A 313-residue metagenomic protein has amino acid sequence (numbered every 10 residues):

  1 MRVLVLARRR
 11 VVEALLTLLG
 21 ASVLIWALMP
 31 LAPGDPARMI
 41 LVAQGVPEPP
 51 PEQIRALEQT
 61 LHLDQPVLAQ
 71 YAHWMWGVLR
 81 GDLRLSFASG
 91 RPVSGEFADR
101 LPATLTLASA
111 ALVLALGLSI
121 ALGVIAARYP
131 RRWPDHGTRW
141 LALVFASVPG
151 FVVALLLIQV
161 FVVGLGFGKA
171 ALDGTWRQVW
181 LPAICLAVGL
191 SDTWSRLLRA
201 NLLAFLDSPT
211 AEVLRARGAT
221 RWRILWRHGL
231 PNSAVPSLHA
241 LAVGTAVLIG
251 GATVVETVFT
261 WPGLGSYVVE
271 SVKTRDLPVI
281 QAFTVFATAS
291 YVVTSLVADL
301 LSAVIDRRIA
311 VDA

Functional and structural regions predicted by a protein language model:
M1-I25: Hydrophobic secretory-pathway targeting helix
R2-V5, F97-P134, G150, A171-A313: Alpha-helical transmembrane segments of integral membrane proteins, especially multi-pass inner/plasma-membrane
V3, L63-I120: An internal, D/E-rich "acidic patch" concept
V11-L15, M29, A126-R128, D276: Short, motif-level signal for alpha-helix interfacial/capping segments enriched in acidic residues and aromatics/proline
T17, A21, I25-M29, G34 (+6 more regions): Juxtamembrane/transmembrane-helix interface segments of polytopic membrane transporters
T17-G20, P130-V144, V148-G150: Small-residue-rich alpha-helical segments with characteristic i,i+4
L18-A69, G166-L181: Hydrophobic alpha-helical transmembrane segments of membrane transport/permease proteins and related membrane-embedded
L24-L31, L61-H62, W76, W140-A170 (+1 more regions): Membrane-water interface segments at the C-terminal ends of transmembrane alpha-helices in multi-pass inner-membrane
